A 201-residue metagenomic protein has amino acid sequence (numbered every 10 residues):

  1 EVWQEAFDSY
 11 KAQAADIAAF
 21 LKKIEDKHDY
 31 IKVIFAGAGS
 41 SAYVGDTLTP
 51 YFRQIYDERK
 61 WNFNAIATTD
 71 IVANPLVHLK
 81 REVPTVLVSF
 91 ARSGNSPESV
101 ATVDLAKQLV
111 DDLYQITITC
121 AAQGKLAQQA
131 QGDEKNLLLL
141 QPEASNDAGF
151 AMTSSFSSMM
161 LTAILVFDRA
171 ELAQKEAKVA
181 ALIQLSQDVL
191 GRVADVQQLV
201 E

Functional and structural regions predicted by a protein language model:
E1-I31: An N-terminal, well-structured beta->alpha segment
D8-A12, N64-A67, S93, Q184-G191: Short, flexible loop segments at the rims of nucleotide/cofactor-binding pockets, characterized by
S9, Q13, R169-L172, V196: Generic macromolecular interface patches on structured domains
A15-L21, E176-E201: Cofactor-pocket helix-loop regions in the catalytic cores of large enzyme subunits
F20-K27, H78-R81, V200-E201: Glycine-rich helix-loop-beta junction characteristic of Rossmann-like nucleotide cofactor-binding loops
D26-F35, V83, Q187-Q198: Short, charged low-complexity intrinsically disordered segments located at boundaries of structured domains
H28-L182: Glycine-rich phosphate-binding loops that contact phosphosugars or nucleotide phosphates
